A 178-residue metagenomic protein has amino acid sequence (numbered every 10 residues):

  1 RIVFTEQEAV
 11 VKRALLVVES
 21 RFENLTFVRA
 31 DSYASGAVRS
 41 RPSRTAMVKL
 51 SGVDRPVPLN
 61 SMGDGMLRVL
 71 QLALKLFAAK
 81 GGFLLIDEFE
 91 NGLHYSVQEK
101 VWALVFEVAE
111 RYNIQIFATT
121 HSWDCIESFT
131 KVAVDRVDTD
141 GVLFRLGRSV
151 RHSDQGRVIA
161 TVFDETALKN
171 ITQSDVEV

Functional and structural regions predicted by a protein language model:
R1-Q71, F83, R111, D135 (+2 more regions): Phosphate-coordinating catalytic segments in nucleotide- and nucleic-acid-processing enzymes
L74-G82, V97: Short basic/glycine-enriched coil/helix segment immediately N-terminal to the Walker B
K80-G82, N113-F117: Loop/turn-to-beta-strand initiation segments
D87-F89: Walker B catalytic acidic pair
N91-Y95: ABC ATPase nucleotide-binding domain "signature" loop
V101-V105: Conserved hydrophobic alpha-helix in the ABC-type ATPase nucleotide-binding domain
T119-H121: H-loop/switch region of ABC-family ATPase nucleotide-binding domains
I126-D138: Short regulatory helix/loop adjacent to the ATP-binding pocket of P-loop NTPases
